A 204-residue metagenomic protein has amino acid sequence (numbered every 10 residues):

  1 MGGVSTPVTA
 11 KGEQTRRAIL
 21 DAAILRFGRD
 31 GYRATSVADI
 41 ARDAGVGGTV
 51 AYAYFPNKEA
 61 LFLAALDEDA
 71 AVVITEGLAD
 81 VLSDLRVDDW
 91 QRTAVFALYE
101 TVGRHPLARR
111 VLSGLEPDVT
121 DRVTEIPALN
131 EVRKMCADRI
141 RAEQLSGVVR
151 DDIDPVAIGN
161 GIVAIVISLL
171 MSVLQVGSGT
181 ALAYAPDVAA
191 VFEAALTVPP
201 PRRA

Functional and structural regions predicted by a protein language model:
M1-G3, F96, E100, R104 (+4 more regions): C-terminal peripheral helix-coil segments that are non-catalytic and often amphipathic
Q14, A18, R26-A60, A64: Helix-turn-helix
A64, L78-P106, I158-I162, A185: Hydrophobic alpha-helical connector segments
D67-V73: Short, basic, alpha-helical segments at the C-terminal edge of helix-turn-helix-like DNA-binding modules
I74, T120-V148, V156-V163: Amphipathic alpha-helical packing segments from all-alpha helical-bundle domains
W90, Y99-R122, M171, Q175: Amphipathic alpha-helical segments used for helix-helix packing
R109-S113, V148, D152, R203-A204: Short, hydrophobic secondary-structure boundary micro-motifs
